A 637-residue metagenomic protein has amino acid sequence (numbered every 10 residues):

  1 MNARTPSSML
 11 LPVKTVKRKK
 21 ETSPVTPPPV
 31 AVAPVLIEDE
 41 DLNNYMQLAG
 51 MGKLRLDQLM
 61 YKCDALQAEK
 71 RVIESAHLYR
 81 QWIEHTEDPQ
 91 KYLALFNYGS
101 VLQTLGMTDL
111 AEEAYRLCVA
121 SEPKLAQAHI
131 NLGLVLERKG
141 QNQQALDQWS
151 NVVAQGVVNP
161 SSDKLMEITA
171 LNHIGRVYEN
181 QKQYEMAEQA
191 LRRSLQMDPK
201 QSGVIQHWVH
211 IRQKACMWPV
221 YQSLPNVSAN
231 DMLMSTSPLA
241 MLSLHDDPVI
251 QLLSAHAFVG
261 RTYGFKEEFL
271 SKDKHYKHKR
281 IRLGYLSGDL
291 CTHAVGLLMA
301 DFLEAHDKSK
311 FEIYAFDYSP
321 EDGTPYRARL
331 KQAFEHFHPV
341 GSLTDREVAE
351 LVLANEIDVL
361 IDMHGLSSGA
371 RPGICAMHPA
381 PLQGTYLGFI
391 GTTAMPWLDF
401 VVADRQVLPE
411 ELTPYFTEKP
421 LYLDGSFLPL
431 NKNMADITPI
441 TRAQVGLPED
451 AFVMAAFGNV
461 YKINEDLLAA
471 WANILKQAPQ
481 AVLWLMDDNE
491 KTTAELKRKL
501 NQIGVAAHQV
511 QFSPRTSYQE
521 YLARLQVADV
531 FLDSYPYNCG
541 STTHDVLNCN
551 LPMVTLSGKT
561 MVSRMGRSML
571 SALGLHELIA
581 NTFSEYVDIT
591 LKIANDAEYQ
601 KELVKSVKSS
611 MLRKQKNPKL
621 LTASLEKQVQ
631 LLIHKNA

Functional and structural regions predicted by a protein language model:
M1-G446, N459, N501-I503, S517-V527 (+4 more regions): Alpha-helical solenoid repeat scaffolds of the TPR/TPR-like class and their adjacent stem/linker regions that mediate
H278-R282, P448-M454, A481-V482: Charged active-site motifs of nucleotide-sugar-dependent glycosyltransferases
F302-S309, E465-P479: Short hydrophobic signal-anchor/transmembrane segments that target glycosyltransferases and glycosylation machinery
D317-D322, V482-E495: Glycosyltransferase donor-sugar binding loop
P339-G341, H508-S517, Y535: Active-site donor-binding acidic/aromatic loop of nucleotide-activated sugar and phosphosugar transferases involved
H364, D533-C539, S557: Short Ser/Thr-rich beta->loop micro-motif in glycosyltransferases that lines and helps position the nucleotide-sugar
L532, V546: Donor-sugar nucleotide-binding helix/loop cap in glycosyltransferases
P552-M561: Short hydrophobic beta-strand element within catalytic cores of glycosyltransferases and related nucleotide-activated
